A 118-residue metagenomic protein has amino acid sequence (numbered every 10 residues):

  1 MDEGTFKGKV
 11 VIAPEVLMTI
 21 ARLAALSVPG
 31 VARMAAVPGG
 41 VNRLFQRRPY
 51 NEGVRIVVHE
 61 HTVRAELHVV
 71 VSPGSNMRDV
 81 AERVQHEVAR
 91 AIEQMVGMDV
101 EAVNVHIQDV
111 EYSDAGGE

Functional and structural regions predicted by a protein language model:
M1-P73, M77, E82, M98-E118: Contiguous, often N-terminal, cationic amphipathic patches that form binding interfaces
